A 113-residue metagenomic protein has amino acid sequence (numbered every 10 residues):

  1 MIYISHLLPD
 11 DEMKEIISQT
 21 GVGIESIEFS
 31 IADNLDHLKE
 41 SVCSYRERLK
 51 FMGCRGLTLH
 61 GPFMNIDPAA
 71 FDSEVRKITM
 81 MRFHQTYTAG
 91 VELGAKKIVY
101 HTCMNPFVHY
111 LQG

Functional and structural regions predicted by a protein language model:
M1-H6, V22-S26, L57-H60, I98-Y100: Hydrophobic faces of well-ordered beta-strands that scaffold small-molecule active sites in alpha/beta enzyme cores
Y3-M13, F29-C43, D67-A69, P106-Y110: Acidic-and-aromatic substrate-binding clefts and catalytic sites of carbohydrate-active enzymes
Y3-S5, V22-I27, D67-P68, T79 (+1 more regions): Residue-level signal for functionally critical sites in structured catalytic/ligand-binding pockets
E12-V22, L38-L59, Y87-G94: Acidic (Asp/Glu)-rich catalytic clusters
I27-I31, R48-M52, M81-Q85, P106: Glycine-rich loops and low-complexity Gly/Arg-rich segments that provide flexible linkers or classic glycine-based
D36-K39, P62, S73, K77-M80: Generic alpha-helical scaffold signal
T58-P68: N-terminal small/glycine-rich loop or linker at the start of catalytic domains across soluble metabolic enzymes
A69-G113: Active-site acidic/histidine proton-transfer and metal-coordination neighborhood in alpha/beta enzyme cores
